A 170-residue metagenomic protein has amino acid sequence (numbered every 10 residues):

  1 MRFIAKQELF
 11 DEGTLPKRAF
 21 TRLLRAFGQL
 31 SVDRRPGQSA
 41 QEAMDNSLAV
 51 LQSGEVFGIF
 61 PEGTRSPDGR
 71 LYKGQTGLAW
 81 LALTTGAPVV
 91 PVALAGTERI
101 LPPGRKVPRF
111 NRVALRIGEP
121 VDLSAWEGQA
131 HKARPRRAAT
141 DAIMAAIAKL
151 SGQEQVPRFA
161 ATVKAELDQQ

Functional and structural regions predicted by a protein language model:
M1-G37: Catalytic core of membrane glycerolipid acyltransferases/transacylases, capturing the structured, soluble-facing
Q41-Q170: Non-catalytic C-terminal accessory region of glycerolipid acyltransferases and related lyso-lipid remodeling enzymes
